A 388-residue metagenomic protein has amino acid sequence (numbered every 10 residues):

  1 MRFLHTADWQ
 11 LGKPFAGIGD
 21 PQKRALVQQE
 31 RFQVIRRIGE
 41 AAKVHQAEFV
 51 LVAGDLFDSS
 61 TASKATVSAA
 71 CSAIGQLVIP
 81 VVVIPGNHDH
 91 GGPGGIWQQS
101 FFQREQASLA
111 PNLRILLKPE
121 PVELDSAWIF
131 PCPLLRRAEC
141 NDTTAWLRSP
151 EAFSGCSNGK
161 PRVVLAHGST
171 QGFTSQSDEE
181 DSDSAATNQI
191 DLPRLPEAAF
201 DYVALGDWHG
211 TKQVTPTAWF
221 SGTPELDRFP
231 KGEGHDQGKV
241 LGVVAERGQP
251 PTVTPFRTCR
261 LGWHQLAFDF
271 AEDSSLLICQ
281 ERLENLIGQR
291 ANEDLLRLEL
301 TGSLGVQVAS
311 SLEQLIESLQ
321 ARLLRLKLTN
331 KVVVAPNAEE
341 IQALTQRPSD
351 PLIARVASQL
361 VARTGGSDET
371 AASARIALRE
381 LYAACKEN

Functional and structural regions predicted by a protein language model:
M1, E48, I79, K160 (+1 more regions): Short coil/turn segments at beta-strand junctions that form active-site/ligand-binding loops
M1-A69, T370-R375, A383-N388: N-terminal active-site segment of His-dependent metallophosphoesterases
M1-H5, V34-V44, W146-N158, G242 (+1 more regions): Short amphipathic alpha-helices and their capping/turn segments at secondary-structure boundaries
L4, W128-F130, L241, H264: Conserved beta-strand elements of the Class I
V44, R247-N388: Accessory, non-catalytic peripheral segments of nucleic-acid enzymes
F49, S60-W219, T223-F229: His/Asp/Glu-rich metal-coordinating catalytic cores of metallo-dependent phosphodiesterases/hydrolases acting on
A53-D55, I84-N87, T301-S303: Glycine-rich beta-strand-to-loop/alpha-helix junction loops that act as flexible
G206-C279: A conserved active-site cap/scaffold subdomain adjacent to cofactor or substrate pockets
